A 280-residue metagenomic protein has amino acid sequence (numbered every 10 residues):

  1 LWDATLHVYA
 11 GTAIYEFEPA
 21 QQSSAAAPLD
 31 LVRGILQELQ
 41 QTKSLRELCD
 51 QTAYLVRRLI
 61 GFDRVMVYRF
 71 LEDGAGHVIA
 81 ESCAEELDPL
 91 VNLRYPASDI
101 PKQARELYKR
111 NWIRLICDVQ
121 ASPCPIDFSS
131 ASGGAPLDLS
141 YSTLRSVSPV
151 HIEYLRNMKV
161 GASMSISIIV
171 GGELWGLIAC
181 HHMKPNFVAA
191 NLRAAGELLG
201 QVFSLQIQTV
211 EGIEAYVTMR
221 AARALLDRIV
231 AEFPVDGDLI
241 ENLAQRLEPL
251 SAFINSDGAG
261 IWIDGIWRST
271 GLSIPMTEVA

Functional and structural regions predicted by a protein language model:
L1-A27, I60-D63, G76-H77, E81 (+4 more regions): Sensory/regulatory domains in signal-transduction proteins
T5-H7, V56-L59, Y68-F70, E85 (+5 more regions): A general structural signal for short secondary-structure junctions and capping/turn motifs
G11, Y68-S129, W262-A280: GAF sensory/regulatory domain recognition with acknowledged cross-activation on helical regulatory dimers
T12-L45, P136-V147, V202, I207 (+1 more regions): PAS-family sensory modules
P28-V32, I100-P101, K109-I113, A121 (+6 more regions): Alpha-helix initiation and N-capping motif
E38, T42, L55, L59 (+9 more regions): Signal-transmission/dimerization alpha-helices at domain junctions
Q40-M66, F70-L71, T209-I274: Signal-transducing coiled-coil/dimerization helices and immediately adjacent hinge/linker segments that couple sensory
R114-K159: Active-site-adjacent "gating/activation" loops or surface patches in catalytic cores
